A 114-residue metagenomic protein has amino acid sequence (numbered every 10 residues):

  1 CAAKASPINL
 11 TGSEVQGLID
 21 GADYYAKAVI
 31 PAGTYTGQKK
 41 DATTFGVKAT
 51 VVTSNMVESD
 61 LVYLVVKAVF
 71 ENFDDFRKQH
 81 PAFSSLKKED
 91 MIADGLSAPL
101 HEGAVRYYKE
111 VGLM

Functional and structural regions predicted by a protein language model:
C1-V51, M56-V57: Pocket-lining segment of extracytoplasmic ligand-binding domains
A42-M114: Segments of small-molecule ligand-sensing domains
